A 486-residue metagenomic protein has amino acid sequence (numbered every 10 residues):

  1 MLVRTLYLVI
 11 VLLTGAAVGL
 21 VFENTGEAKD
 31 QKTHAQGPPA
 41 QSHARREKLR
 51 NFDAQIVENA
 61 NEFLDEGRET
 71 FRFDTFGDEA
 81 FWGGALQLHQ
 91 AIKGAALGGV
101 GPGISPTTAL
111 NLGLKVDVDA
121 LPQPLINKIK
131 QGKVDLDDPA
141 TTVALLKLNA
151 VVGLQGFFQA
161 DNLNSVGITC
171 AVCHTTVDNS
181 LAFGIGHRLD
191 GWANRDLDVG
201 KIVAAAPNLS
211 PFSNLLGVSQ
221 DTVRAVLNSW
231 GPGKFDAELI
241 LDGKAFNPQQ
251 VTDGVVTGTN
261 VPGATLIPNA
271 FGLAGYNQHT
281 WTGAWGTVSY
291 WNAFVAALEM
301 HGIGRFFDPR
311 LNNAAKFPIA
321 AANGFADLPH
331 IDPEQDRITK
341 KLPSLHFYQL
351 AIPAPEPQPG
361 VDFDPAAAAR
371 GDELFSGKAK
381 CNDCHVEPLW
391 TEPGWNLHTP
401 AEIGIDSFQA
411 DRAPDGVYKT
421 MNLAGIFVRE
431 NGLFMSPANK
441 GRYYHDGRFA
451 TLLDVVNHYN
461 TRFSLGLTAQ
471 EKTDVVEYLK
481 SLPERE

Functional and structural regions predicted by a protein language model:
M1-I10: N-terminal Sec-pathway targeting helices
L6-Y7, F22-G26: Accessory (non-catalytic) regions of SAM-dependent nucleic-acid methyltransferases and partner specificity/recognition
V11-E23: Hydrophobic alpha-helical membrane-insertion segments, chiefly the h-region of N-terminal signal peptides
F22, K29-R68, F73-A171, T175-E486: Electron-transfer interface patches adjacent to heme c in soluble/periplasmic c-type cytochromes and di-/multiheme
